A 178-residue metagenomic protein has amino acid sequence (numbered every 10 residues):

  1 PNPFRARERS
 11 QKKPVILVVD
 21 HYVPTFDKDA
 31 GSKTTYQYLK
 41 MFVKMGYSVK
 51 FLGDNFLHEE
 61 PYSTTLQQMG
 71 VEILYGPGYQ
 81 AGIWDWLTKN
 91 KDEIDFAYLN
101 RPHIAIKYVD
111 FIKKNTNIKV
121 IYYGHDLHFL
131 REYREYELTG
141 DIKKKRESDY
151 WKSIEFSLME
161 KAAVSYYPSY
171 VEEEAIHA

Functional and structural regions predicted by a protein language model:
P1-A178: Catalytic cores of nucleotide-enabled group-transfer and carboxylate-activating enzymes in metabolic and assembly-line
